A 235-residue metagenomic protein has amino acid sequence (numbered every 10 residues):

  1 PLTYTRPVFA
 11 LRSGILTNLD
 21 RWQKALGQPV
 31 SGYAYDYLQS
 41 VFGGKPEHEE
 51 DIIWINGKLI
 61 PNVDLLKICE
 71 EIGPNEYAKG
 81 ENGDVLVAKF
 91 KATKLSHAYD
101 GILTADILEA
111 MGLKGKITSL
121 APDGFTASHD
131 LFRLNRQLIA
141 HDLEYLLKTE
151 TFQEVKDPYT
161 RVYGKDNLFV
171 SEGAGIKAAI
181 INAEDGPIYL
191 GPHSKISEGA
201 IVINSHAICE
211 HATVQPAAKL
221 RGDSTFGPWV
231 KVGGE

Functional and structural regions predicted by a protein language model:
P1-D166: Terminal amphipathic alpha-helical/low-complexity segments used for targeting or macromolecular assembly
V155-E235: Structural signal for interior beta-strand "rungs" in well-ordered beta-sheet cores of soluble enzyme domains
